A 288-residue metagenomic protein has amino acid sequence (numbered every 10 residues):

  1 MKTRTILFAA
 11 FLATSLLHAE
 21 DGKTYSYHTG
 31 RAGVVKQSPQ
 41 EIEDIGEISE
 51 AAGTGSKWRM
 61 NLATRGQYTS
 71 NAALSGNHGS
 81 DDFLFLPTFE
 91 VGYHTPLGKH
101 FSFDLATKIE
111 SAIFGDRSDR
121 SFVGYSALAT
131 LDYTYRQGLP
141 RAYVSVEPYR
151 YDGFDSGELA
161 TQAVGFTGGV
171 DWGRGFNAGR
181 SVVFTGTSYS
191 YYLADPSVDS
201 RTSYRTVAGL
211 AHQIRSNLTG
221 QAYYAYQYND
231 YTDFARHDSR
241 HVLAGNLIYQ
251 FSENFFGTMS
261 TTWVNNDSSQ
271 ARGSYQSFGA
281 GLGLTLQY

Functional and structural regions predicted by a protein language model:
H18-N61: N-terminal periplasmic/intermembrane-space "pro-region" immediately following the signal or transit peptide
E47-I48, E90-G92, L128-D132, T167-G173 (+3 more regions): Outer-membrane beta-barrel architecture
M60-T64, L105-T107, A129, A142-V146 (+6 more regions): Membrane-embedded beta-strand positions of outer-membrane beta-barrel proteins
T64-A72, T95, I109-G115, Y135-Q137 (+8 more regions): Transmembrane beta-strands of outer-membrane beta-barrel pores
R65-E90, G115-R117: Surface-exposed strand-loop-strand hairpins of Gram-negative outer-membrane beta-barrel proteins
D81-P87, S121-A127, A160-F166, V198-Y204 (+2 more regions): Residues that define the transmembrane beta-barrel architecture of outer-membrane proteins
G98-F103, Y135-A142, G175-F184, I214-A222 (+2 more regions): Repeated loop/turn-to-beta-strand initiation elements of outer-membrane beta-barrel proteins
F234-Y288: Predominantly the C-terminal beta-signal and adjacent terminal strand-loop region of outer-membrane beta-barrel
